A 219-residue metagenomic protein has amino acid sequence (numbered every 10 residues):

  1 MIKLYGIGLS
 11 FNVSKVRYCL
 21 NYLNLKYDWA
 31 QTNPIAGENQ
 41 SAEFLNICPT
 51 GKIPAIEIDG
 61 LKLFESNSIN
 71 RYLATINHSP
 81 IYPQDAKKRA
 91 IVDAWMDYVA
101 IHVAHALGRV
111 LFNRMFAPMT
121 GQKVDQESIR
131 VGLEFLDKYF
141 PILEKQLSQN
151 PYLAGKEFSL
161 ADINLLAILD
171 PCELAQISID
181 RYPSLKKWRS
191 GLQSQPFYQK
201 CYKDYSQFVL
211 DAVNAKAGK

Functional and structural regions predicted by a protein language model:
M1-R130, K219: GST-like domain detector, emphasizing the conserved glutathione-binding G-site in the N-terminal thioredoxin-like
S14, G37, R189, V209-L210: Generic structural signal for helix capping and beta-alpha/helix-loop junctions
P34-I35, A161, S206: Conserved beta-strand edge residues that scaffold enzyme active sites
A74, I168-L169, Y202: Active-site-flanking alpha-helical
V99-S194: GST-like fold's C-terminal all-alpha helical module
Y205-K219: Acidic/histidine-enriched, glycine/proline-rich intrinsically disordered or flexible terminal extensions
